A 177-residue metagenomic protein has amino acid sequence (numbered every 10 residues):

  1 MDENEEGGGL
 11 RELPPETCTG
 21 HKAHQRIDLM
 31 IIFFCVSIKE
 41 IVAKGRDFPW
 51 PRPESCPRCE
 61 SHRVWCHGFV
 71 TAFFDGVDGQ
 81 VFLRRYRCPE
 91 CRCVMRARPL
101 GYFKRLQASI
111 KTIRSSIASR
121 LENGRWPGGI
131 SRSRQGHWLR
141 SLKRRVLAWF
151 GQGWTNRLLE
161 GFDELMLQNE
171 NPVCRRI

Functional and structural regions predicted by a protein language model:
D2-F103: Short, conserved DNA-binding cores of transcription-related domains
R87-I177: Short, positively charged, Gly/Tyr-enriched micro-motifs that form contact patches at catalytic or ligand/partner
